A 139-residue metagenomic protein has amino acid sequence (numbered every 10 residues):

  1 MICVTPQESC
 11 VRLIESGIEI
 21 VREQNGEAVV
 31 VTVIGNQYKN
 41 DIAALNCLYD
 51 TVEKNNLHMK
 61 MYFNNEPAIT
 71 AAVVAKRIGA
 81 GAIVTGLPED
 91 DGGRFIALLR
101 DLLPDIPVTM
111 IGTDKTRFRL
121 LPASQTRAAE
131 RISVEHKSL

Functional and structural regions predicted by a protein language model:
M1-A44, Y49-E53: Small/aliphatic-rich secondary-structure junction motif
E15-G17, A71-V74, F95-L99: A short acidic, amphipathic alpha-helical/loop segment
V21, V52, A75, D101-L103: A generic structural signal for well-ordered alpha-helical segments
N25, N56, G79, L103-P107: Residue-level detector of structured alpha->beta connecting loops
V29-V31, H58-F63, T109-I111: General small-molecule cofactor/ligand-binding pocket signal
T32-N36, N64, P88, T113-K115: Short, ordered loop/turn segments at secondary-structure junctions
N55-A82, E89-D91, R117, S138: Structural beta-alpha unit
L87-L139: Gly/Ser-rich helix-loop-strand patches that form or flank binding pockets for ribonucleotide-derived cofactors
